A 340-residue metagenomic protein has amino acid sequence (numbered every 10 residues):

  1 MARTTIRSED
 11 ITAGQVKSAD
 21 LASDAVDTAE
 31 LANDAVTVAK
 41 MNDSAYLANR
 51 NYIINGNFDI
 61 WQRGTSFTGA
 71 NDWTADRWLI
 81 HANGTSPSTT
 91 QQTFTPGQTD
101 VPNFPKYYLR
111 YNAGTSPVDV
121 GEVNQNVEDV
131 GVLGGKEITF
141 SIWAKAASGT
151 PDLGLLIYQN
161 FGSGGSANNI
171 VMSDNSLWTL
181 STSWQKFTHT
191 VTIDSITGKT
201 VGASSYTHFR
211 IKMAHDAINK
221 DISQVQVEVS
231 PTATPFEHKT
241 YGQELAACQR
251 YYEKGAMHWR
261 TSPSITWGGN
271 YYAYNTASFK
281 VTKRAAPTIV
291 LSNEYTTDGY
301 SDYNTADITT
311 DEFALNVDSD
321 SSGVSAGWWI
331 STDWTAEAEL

Functional and structural regions predicted by a protein language model:
M1-D43, S223-F236: Short, low-complexity N-terminal tether/leader segments at secretion or assembly junctions of large, surface-exposed
D34-L340: Extracellular and organelle-lumenal recognition/adhesion modules and their flexible linkers in secreted
